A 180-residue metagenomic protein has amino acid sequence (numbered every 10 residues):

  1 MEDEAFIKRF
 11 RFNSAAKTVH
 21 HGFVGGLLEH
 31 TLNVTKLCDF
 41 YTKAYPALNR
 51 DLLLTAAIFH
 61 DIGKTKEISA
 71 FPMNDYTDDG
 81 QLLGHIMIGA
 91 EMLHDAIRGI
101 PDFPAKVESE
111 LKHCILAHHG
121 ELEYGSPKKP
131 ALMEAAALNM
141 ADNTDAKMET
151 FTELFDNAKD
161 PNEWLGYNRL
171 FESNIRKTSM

Functional and structural regions predicted by a protein language model:
M1-E4: C-terminal effector modules of nucleic-acid-centric enzymes and ribosome-associated factors
K8-E29, M73-T77: Active-site flanking loop/helix segments enriched in acidic
F12, A16, K66, L170-S173 (+1 more regions): A generic structural signal for solvent-exposed, polar alpha-helical segments
T18, F40-A158: Divalent metal-dependent catalytic cores for phosphoryl transfer on phosphate-bearing substrates
G26-E29, N33, L48, G84: Short, well-structured alpha-helical interface segments that form or flank functional binding sites
H30, I86-I88, D145-K147, N168-S173: Short C-terminal domain-edge/linker segments immediately following a structured domain
H30-C38, T42: Helix-hairpin-helix/helix-loop-helix acidic hairpins
N139, P161-R169, S173, T178-M180: N-terminal intrinsically disordered, cationic/polar leader segments that include organellar targeting peptides
